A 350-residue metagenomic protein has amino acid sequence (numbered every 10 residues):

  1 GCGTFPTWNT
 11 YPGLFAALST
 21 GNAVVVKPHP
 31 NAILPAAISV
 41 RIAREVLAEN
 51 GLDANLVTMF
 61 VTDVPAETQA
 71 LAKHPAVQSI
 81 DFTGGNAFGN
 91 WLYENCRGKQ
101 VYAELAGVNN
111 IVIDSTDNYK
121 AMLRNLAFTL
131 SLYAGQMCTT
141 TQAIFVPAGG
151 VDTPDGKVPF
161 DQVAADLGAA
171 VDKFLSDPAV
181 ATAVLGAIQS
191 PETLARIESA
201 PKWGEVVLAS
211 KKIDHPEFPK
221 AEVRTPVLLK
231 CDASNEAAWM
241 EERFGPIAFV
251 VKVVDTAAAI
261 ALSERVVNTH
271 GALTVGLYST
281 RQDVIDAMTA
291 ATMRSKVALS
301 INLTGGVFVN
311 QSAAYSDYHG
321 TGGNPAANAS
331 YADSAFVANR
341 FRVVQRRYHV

Functional and structural regions predicted by a protein language model:
G1-L123, A127: Rossmann-like NAD(P) dinucleotide-binding subdomain of oxidoreductase/dehydrogenase enzymes
P35, V151-Q162: Short, flexible/disordered intra-domain loops and linkers
I42-N50, D166, A170, L262: Generic non-transmembrane alpha-helical segments
F60-D63, T83, P147, Y278 (+1 more regions): Conserved residues at the C-terminal ends of beta-strands
K99, D117-A143, V158-K211, P216-L228 (+2 more regions): C-terminal segments
V112-I113, F145-D152, L228-K230, F244-D255 (+1 more regions): Short, well-ordered beta-strand elements within core beta-sheets of diverse protein domains
N118-M122, G150-G156, S234-A238: Short helix-loop capping/hinge motifs at secondary-structure junctions, enriched in acidic/polar residues
A238, R243-V254, A258, S263-A272: C-terminal catalytic subdomain
